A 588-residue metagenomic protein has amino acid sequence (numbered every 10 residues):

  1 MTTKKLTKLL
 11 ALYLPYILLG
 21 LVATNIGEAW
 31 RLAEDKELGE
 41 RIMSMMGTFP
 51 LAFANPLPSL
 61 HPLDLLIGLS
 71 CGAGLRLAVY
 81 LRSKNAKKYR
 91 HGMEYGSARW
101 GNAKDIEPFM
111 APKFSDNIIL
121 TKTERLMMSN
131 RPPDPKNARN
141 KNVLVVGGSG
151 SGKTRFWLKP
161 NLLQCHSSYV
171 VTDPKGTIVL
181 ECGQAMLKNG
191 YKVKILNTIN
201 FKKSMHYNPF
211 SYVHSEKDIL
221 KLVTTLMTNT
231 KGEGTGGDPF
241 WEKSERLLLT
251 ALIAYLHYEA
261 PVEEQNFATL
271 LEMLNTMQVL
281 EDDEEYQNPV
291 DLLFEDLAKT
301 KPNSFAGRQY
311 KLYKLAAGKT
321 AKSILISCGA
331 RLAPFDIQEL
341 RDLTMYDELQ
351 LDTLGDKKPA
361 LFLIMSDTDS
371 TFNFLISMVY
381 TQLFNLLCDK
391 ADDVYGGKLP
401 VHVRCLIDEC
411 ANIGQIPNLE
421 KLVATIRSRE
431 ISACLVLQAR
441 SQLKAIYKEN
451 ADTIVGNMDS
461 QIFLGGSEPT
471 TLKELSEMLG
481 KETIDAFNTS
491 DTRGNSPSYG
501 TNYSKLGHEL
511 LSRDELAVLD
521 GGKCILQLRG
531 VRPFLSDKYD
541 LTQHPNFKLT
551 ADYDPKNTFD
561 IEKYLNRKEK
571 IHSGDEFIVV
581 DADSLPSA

Functional and structural regions predicted by a protein language model:
M1-S151, R155-L158, K202, K481 (+2 more regions): Basic- and hydrophobic-enriched, low-structure N-terminal and domain-boundary segments that flank ATP-binding catalytic
K4, G72, A78, E242 (+2 more regions): General helical secondary-structure elements
L18-T24, E28, D134-I431, I446 (+2 more regions): P-loop NTPase motor domains
A98, R125, K141-N142, N229 (+6 more regions): General secondary-structure edge motif
F114-L120, F374-Q382, L475: Conserved long hydrophobic alpha-helices within structured protein cores
L126-P132, K231-F240, V262, D485-S504: Low-complexity, polar-biased intrinsically disordered regions enriched in Pro/Ser/Thr/Gly
V423-I525: Conserved ATP-driven motor cores of ASCE-family P-loop NTPases powering translocation/secretion/packaging/pilus
